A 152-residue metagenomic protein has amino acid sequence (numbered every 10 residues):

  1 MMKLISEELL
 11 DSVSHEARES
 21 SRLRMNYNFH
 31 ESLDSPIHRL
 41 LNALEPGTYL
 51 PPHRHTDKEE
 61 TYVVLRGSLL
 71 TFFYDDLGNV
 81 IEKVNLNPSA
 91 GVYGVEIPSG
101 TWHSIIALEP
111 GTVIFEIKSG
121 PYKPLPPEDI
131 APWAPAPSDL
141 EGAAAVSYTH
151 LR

Functional and structural regions predicted by a protein language model:
M1-S20: N-terminal leader/capping segments at the start of a protein or of a new domain
R18-P52, K58: A short glycine-rich, His/Asp/Glu-containing loop-to-beta-strand
Y49-P51, K58, L70, G91-V95 (+2 more regions): Histidine-centered metal-chelating micro-motifs
D57-Y74: Glycine- and acidic-residue-biased ligand/ion/polar-headgroup-sensing regions
L77-S99: Short acidic-glycine-tyrosine-enriched beta hairpin
P110-P126: A short hydrophobic beta-strand segment most commonly corresponding to one strand of the jelly-roll/cupin
K123-A144: C-terminal end-helix/capping segment
T149-R152: Conserved small/polar residues in nucleotide/adenosyl-binding loops
